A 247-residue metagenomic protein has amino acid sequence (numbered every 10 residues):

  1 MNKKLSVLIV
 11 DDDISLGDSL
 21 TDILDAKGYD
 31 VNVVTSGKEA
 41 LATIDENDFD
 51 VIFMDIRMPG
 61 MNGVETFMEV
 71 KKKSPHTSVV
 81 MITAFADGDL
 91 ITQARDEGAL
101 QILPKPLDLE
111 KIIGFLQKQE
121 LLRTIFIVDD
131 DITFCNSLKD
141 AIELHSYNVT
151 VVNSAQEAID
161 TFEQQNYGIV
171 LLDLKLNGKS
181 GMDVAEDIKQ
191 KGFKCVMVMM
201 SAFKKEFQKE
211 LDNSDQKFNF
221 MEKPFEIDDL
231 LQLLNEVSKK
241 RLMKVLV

Functional and structural regions predicted by a protein language model:
I14-N32, E97, I132-T150: Two-component/phosphorelay signaling modules centered on CheY-like receiver
V33-V51, V151-I169: Acidic, metal-coordinating helix/loop segments flanking the phosphotransfer/catalytic sites of two-component signaling
T35-E39, N62-E65, S154, S180-D183: Acidic catalytic/metal-coordinating carboxylates
A42, V64-H76, M182-K194: Short amphipathic alpha-helix used as the core "switch/output" element in two-component signaling
D55, T83, D173: Active-site residues of response regulator receiver
M58, L176: Receiver (REC) domain active-site loop signature in two-component systems and cognate sites in sensor histidine kinases
E65, K72, A86-Q101, D183 (+3 more regions): Alpha4 helix (beta4-alpha4-beta5 surface) of REC/receiver domains from two-component response regulators
I82, M200-S201: Hydrophobic/aromatic residues positioned on beta-strands within the core alpha/beta folds
